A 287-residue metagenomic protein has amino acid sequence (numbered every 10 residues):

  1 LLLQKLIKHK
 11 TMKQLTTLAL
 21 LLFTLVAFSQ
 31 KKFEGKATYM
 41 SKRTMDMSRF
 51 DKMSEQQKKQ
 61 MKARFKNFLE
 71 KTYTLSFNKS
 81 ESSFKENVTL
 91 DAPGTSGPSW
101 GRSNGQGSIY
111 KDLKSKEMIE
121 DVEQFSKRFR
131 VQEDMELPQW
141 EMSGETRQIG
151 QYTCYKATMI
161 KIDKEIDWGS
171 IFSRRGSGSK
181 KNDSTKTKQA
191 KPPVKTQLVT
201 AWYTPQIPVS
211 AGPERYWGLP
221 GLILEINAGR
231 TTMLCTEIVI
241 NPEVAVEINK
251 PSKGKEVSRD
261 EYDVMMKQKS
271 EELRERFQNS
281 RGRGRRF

Functional and structural regions predicted by a protein language model:
L1-A37, R285-F287: Bacterial Sec-dependent N-terminal signal peptides
K31-F287: Extended soluble regions of mature proteins
